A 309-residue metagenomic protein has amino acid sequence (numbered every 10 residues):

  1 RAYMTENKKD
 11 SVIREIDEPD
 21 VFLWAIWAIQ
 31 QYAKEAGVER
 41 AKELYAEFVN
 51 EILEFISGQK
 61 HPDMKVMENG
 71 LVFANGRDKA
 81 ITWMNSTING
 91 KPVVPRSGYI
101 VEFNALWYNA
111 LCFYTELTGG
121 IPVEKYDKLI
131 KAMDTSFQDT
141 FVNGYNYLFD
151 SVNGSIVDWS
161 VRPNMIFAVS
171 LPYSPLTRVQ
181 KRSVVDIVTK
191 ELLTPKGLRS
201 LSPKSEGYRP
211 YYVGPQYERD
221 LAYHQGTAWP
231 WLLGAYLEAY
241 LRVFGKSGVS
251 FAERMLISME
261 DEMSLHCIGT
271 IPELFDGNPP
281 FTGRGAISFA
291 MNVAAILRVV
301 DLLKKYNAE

Functional and structural regions predicted by a protein language model:
R1, S57-N69, F73, Y99 (+3 more regions): Catalytic cores of carbohydrate-active enzymes
R1-I16, G76-Y99, D150, G214-Y223 (+1 more regions): Acidic/His metal-coordination segments adjacent to aromatic residues that form catalytic metal sites in metalloenzymes
R1-N75, V101-N104, Y108, W229-L241 (+3 more regions): Aromatic-rich carbohydrate-recognition surfaces in CAZymes
K9-V12, S86-S97, N104, V157-P195 (+4 more regions): Aromatic (Trp/Tyr) and acidic
Q30-F55, S155-L176, Y223-H224: Short, charged N-terminal helix-start/capping segments
K34-E39, T140-G144, P175, V243-G248 (+2 more regions): Secondary-structure transition/capping motifs at alpha-helix termini and the adjoining loop/turn into the next element
G269-E273, K304-E309: C-terminal non-catalytic interaction modules
